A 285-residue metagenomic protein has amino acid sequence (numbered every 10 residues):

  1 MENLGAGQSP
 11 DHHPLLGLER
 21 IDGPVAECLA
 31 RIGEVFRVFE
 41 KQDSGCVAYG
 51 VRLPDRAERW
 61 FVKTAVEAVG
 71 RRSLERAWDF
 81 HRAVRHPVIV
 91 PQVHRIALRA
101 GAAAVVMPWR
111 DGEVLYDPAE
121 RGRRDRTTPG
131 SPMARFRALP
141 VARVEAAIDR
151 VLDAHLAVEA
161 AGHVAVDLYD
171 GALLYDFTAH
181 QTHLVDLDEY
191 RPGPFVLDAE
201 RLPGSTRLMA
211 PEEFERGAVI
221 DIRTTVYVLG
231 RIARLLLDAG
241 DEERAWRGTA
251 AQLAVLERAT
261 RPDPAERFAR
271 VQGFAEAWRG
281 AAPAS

Functional and structural regions predicted by a protein language model:
M1-F39: Juxta-kinase regulatory segment immediately upstream of eukaryotic protein kinase catalytic domains
F36-R82: ATP-binding glycine-rich loop module of kinase domains
Q92-P140: Conserved structural core of kinase catalytic domains
H155, E159-D176: Catalytic-loop of the protein kinase fold
A172-L187: Conserved protein kinase catalytic/activation segment
D198-E213: Conserved activation segment of eukaryotic-like protein kinases, specifically the C-terminal portion of the activation
R247-P262: Conserved C-terminal C-lobe helix
R261-G273: A conserved short helix/loop substructure at the end of the activation segment of eukaryotic-like protein kinase domains
